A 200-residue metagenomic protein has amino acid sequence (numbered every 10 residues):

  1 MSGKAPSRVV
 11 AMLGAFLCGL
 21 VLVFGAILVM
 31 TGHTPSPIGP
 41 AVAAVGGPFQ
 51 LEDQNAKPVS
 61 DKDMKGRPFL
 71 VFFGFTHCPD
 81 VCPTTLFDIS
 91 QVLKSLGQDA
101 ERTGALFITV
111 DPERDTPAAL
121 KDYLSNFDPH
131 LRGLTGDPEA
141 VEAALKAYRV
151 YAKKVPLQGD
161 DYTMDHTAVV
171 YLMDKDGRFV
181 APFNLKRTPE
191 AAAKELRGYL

Functional and structural regions predicted by a protein language model:
M1-P48: N-terminal targeting signals for export/organelle localization
A44-G46, P68, D165-T167: Short, small/polar residue-rich loop motifs at catalytic or cofactor-binding pockets
F49-F69, L93-L96: A short beta-strand-turn-helix
K62-I89: Short active-site neighborhood of thiol/selenol oxidoreductases, capturing the structured segment around
L70-V71, A105, V170: Hydrophobic beta-strand anchors of alpha/beta hydrolase catalytic cores
T84-A144: Structural microenvironment flanking redox-active thiols in thiol-disulfide oxidoreductases
A140-E195: Thiol/disulfide oxidoreductase modules built on the thioredoxin-like
Y199-L200: Short, hydrophobic alpha-helical segments
